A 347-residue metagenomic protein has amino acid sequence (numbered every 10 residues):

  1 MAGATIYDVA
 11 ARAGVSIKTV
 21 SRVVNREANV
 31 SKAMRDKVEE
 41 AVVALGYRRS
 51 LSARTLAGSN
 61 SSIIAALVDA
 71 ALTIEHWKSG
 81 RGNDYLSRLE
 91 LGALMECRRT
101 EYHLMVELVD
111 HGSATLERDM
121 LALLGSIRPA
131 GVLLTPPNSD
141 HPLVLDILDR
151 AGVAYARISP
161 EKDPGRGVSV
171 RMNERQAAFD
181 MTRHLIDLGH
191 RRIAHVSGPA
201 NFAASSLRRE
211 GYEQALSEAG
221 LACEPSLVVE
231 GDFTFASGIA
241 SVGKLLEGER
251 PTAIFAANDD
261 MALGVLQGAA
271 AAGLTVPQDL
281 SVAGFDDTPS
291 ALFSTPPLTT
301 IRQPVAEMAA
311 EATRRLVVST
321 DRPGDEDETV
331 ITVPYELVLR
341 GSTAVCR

Functional and structural regions predicted by a protein language model:
M1-I63, R347: N-terminal helix-turn-helix DNA-binding module of bacterial transcription factors
R48-D119: Amphipathic helical "hinge" segments at domain boundaries
T73-R88, V106-T115, N138, V170-D180 (+5 more regions): Hinge/beta->alpha junction and helix N-cap segments in small-molecule ligand-binding domains
T115-P129, G238-G248: Short, well-structured alpha-helical segments in soluble
R128-P136, A194-V196, V228, L246-N258 (+1 more regions): Periplasmic-binding protein-like
L134-Q176, D180, D260, D286-L298: Flexible loop/hinge segments that line or gate small-molecule binding clefts
I239-R347: Flexible loop/turn connectors
